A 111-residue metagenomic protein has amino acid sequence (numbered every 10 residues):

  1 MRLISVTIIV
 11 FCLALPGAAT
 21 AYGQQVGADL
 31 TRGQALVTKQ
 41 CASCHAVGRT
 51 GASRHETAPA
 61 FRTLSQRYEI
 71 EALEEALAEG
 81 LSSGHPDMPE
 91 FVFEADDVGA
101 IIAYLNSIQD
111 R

Functional and structural regions predicted by a protein language model:
M1-L3: N-terminal secretory signal peptides that target proteins for export/translocation
S5-G17: Bacterial N-terminal signal peptides
G17-L36: Electrostatic cytochrome c docking/interface patches
G33, T38-V47, I101: The canonical Cys-X-X-Cys-His
H45, N106-Q109: Protein kinase-like catalytic domain
T50-G51, I70: Short, non-ligating residues that shape and space the ligands of small metal-coordination modules and catalytic
S53-A58: Short cysteine/histidine-rich zinc-coordinating motifs and their immediately flanking basic loops
A60-N106: Extracytoplasmic electron-transfer domains, predominantly the class I c-type cytochrome c fold
